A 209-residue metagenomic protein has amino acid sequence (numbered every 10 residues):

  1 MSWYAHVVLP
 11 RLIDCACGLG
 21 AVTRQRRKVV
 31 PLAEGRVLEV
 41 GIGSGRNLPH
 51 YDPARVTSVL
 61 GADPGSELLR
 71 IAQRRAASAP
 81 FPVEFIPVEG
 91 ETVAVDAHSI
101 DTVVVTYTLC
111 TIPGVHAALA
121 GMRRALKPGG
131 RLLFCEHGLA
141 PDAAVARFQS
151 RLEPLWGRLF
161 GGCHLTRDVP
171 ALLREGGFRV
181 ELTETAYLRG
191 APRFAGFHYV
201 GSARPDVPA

Functional and structural regions predicted by a protein language model:
A16-R36, R46-H50: Conserved alpha-helix/loop element of class I SAM-dependent methyltransferases that forms part of the SAM/SAH-binding
L38-V40, S44-V93: Class I SAM-dependent methyltransferase SAM/SAH-binding core
E91-V103: A short acidic, Gly/Pro-enriched loop at the edge of an enzyme's catalytic core that lines a small-molecule cofactor
D101-V115: A short SAM/SAH-binding and catalytic strip from SAM-dependent methyltransferases
H116-P128: A short glycine-rich, Lys/Arg-flanked "PGG" loop and its adjoining helix->strand segment in the class I
G129-H137: Conserved beta-strand signature within the Rossmann-like core of class I S-adenosyl-L-methionine
G161-G177: Short alpha-helix
T185-A209: Core SAM-dependent methyltransferase catalytic element
